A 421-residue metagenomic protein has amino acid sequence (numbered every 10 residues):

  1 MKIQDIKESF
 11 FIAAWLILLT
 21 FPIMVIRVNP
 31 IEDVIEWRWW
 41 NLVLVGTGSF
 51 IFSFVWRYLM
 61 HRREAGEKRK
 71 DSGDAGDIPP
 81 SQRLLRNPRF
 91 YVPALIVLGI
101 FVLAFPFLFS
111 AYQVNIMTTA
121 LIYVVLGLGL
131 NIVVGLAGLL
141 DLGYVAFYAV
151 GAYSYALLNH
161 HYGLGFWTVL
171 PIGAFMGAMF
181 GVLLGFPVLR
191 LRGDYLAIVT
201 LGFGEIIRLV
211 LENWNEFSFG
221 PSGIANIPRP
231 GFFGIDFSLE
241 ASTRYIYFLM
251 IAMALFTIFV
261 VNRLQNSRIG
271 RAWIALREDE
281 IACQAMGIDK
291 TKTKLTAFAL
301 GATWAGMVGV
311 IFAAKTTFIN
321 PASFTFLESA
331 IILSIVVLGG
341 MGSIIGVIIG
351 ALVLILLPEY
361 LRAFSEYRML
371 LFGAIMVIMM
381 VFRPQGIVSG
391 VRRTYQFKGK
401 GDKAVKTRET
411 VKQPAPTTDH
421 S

Functional and structural regions predicted by a protein language model:
K2-I122, A152-I172, E205-L276, Q284-L300 (+2 more regions): Membrane-water interface segments at transmembrane-helix boundaries in multipass membrane proteins
G73, L108-F109, L130-I132, G138: Membrane-helix boundary/linker segments in multi-pass transporters
L121-G129, V150, M179-F180: Membrane-embedded alpha-helical core segments of multi-pass
I132-G151, L189-L196, F318-T325, I344: Short, non-helical or kinked segments that cap or interrupt transmembrane helices
V145-F147, D194, G202, L209 (+2 more regions): Residue-level signal for discrete positions within transmembrane alpha-helices of multi-pass small-molecule
L164-E205, I349-G350: Alpha-helical transmembrane segments within multi-pass membrane transporters and channels
D279: Phosphate/pyrophosphate-binding loop motifs in nucleotide- or prenyl diphosphate-using proteins
